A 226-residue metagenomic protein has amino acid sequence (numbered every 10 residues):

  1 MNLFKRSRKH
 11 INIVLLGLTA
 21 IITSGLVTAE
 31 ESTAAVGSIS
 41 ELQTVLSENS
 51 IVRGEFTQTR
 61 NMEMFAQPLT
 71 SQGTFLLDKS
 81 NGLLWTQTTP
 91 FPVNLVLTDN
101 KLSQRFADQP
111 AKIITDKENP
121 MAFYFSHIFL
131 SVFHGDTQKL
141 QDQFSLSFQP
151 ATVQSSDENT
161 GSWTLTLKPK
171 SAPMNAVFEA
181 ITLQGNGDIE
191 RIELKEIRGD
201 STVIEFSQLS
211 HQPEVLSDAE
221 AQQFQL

Functional and structural regions predicted by a protein language model:
N2-L15: Bacterial N-terminal signal peptides that target proteins for export
I13-S24: Bacterial N-terminal signal peptides
L26-T57, N61-A66, E220-L226: N-terminal leader/targeting segments and the immediate start of mature chains
V45-S47, E55, R60, P68 (+1 more regions): Flexible, processing/modification-adjacent segments and terminal tails in exported/periplasmic/extracellular proteins
F56, L83-Q87, L102-R105, L167 (+1 more regions): Short hydrophobic/aromatic-rich beta-strand segments that constitute the beta-sheet cores of beta-sandwich/beta-barrel
T70-Q72, T98, N175-E179: Short, surface-exposed coil-to-beta transition loops
T74-Y124, T202-V203: An acidic-aromatic
T137, Q141-V153, D157-L226: Gly/Pro-enriched, hydrophobic low-complexity segments that function as extracytoplasmic propeptides/linkers
